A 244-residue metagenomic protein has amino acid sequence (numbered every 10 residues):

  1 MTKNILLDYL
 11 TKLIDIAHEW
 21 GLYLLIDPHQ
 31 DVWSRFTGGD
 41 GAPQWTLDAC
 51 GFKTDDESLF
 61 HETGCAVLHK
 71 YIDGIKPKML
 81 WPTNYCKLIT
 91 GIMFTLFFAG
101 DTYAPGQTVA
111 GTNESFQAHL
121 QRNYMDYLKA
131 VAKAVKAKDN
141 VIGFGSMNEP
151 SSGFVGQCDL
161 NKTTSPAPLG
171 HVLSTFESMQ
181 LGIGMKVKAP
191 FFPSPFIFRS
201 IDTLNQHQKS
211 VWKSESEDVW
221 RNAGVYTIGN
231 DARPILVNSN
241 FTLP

Functional and structural regions predicted by a protein language model:
M1-K3, D15: N-terminal structural segment of carbohydrate-active enzymes
K3-Y9: Charged helix-capping and loop-helix junction motifs
K12-L25, Q30-P244: Active-site region of glycoside hydrolase catalytic domains
